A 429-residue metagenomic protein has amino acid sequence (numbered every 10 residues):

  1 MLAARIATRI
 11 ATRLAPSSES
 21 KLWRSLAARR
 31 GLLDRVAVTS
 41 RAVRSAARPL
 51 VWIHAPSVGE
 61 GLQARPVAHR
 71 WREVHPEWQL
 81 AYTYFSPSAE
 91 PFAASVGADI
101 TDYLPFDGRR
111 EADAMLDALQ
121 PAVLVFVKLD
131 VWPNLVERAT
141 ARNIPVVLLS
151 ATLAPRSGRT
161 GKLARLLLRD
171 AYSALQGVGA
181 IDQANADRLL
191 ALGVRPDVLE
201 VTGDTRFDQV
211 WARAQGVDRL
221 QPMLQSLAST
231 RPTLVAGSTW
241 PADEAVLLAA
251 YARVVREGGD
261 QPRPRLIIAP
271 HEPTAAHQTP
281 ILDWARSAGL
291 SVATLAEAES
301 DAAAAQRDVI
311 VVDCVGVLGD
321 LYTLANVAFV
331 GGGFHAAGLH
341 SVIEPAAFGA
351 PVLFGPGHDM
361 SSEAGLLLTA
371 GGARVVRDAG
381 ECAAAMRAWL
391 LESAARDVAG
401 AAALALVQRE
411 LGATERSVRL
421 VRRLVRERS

Functional and structural regions predicted by a protein language model:
M1-A28, D197-V198, L282: Helix-enriched interaction subdomains in cytosolic or periplasmic regions, typified by TIR/SEFIR signaling/NADase cores
E19-Q209, A214, T239-P241, V254 (+2 more regions): Active-site and donor-binding regions of nucleotide-sugar-utilizing enzymes
E60-H75, W211-A212, G216-A298: Conserved catalytic-core segment of nucleotide-activated headgroup transferases in glycan assembly
A93, A98-Y103, I281-D313: Nucleotide-activated donor-binding/catalytic signature segment of Leloir-type glycosyltransferases, i.e., the conserved
L119-V123, A305-A337: Acidic donor-binding loop of glycosyltransferase active sites
L135, D243, V317, H340-S341 (+1 more regions): Conserved sugar-transfer catalytic core signal across GT-A, GT-B, and GT-C glycosyltransferases
L175, P196, T323-L406: Catalytic binding pocket for nucleotide-activated donors in carbohydrate/polymer assembly enzymes
E410-S429: C-terminal alpha-helical cap of glycosyltransferases
